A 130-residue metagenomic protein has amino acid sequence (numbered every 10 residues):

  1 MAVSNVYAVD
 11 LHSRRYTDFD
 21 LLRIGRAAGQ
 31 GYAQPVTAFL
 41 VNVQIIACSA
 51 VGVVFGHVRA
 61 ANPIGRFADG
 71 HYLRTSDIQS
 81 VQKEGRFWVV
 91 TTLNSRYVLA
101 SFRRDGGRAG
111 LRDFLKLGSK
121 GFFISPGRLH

Functional and structural regions predicted by a protein language model:
M1-Q79, L117-H130: N-terminal non-globular leader segments, chiefly Sec-dependent signal peptides
I78-F122: Short, compact, well-ordered microdomains
